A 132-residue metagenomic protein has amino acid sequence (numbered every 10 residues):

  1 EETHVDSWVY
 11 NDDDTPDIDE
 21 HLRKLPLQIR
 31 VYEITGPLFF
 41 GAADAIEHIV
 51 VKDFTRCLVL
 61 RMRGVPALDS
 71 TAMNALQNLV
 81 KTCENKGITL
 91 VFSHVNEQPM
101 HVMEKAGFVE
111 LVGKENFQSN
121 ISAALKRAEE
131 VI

Functional and structural regions predicted by a protein language model:
E1-K105, E110-L111, E129-I132: The feature marks cytosolic C-terminal regulatory regions of anion transporters and related permeases
L111-R127: Short acidic-hydrophobic, aromatic-tinged amphipathic segments that line or gate anion-handling sites
